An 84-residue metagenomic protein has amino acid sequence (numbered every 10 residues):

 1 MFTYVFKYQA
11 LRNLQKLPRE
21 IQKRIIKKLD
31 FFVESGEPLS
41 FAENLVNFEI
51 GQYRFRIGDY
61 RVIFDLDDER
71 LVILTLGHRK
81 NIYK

Functional and structural regions predicted by a protein language model:
M1-R54, D59, D67-R70, K84: Basic, Lys/Arg-enriched alpha-helical interface segments
F64: Short, charged interaction patches at domain edges and termini
V72-T75: A short hydrophobic beta-strand segment most commonly corresponding to one strand of the jelly-roll/cupin
G77-Y83: Short beta-strand-loop-alpha-helix junction that forms the active-site gateway of nucleic-acid-processing nucleases
